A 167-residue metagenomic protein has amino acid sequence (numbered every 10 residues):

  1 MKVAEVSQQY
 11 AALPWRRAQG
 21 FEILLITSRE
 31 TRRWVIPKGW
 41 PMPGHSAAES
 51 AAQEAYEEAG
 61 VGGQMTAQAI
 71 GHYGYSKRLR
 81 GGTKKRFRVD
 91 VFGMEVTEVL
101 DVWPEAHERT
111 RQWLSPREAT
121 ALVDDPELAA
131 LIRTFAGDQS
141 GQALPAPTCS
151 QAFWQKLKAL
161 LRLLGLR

Functional and structural regions predicted by a protein language model:
M1-E5, W15, S76-R80, P145 (+1 more regions): Class I (Rossmann-like) S-adenosyl-L-methionine-dependent methyltransferase catalytic domain, capturing the SAM-binding
M1-P37: N-terminal strand-loop-strand
Y10, W15, W34, Y73-Y75 (+3 more regions): Aromatic side chains
T27, T66, I70, H107 (+2 more regions): Residue-level detector of alpha-helical recognition elements and their boundaries
I36, Y56, S115, W154-K156: Generic N-terminal leader/processing signal
K38, V123, A136: Short, flexible helix/strand-to-coil boundary loops that buttress conserved ligand/catalytic motifs in alpha/beta
P41-A130, L163-R167: Unchanged
P126-R167: Charged phosphate-binding loop/patch that engages nucleotide di/tri-phosphates or the phosphate backbone of nucleic
